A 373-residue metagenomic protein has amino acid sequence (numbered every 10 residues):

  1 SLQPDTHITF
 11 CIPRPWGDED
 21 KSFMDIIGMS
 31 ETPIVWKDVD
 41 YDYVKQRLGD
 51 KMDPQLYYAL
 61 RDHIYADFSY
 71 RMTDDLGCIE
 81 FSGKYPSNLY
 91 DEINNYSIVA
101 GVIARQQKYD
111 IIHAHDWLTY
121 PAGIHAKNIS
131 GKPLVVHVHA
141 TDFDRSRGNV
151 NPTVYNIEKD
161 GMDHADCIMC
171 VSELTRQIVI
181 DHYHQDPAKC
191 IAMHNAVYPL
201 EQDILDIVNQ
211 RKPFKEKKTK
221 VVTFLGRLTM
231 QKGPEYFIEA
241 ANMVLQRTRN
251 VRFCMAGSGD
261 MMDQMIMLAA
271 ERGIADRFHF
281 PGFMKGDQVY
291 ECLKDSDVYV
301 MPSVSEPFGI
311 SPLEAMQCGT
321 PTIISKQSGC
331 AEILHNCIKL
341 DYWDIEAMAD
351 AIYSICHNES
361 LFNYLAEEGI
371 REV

Functional and structural regions predicted by a protein language model:
H7-A104: A conserved catalytic-core segment of Leloir-type glycosyltransferases
M169, K215-K232, I238-A241, A366: Conserved donor-binding/catalytic core segment of Leloir-type glycosyltransferases
L174, A196: Carbohydrate-associated surface elements
D263-M284: Nucleotide-activated donor-binding/catalytic signature segment of Leloir-type glycosyltransferases, i.e., the conserved
V304: Aromatic "clamp/platform" in nucleotide-sugar-dependent glycosyltransferases that forms part of the donor/acceptor
P321-I324: Short hydrophobic beta-strand element within catalytic cores of glycosyltransferases and related nucleotide-activated
C337-I345, S354-E359: Conserved acidic donor-binding segment of nucleotide-sugar-dependent glycosyltransferases
A347, S354, L361-V373: A short, well-ordered alpha-helix in the C-terminal region of glycosyltransferases
